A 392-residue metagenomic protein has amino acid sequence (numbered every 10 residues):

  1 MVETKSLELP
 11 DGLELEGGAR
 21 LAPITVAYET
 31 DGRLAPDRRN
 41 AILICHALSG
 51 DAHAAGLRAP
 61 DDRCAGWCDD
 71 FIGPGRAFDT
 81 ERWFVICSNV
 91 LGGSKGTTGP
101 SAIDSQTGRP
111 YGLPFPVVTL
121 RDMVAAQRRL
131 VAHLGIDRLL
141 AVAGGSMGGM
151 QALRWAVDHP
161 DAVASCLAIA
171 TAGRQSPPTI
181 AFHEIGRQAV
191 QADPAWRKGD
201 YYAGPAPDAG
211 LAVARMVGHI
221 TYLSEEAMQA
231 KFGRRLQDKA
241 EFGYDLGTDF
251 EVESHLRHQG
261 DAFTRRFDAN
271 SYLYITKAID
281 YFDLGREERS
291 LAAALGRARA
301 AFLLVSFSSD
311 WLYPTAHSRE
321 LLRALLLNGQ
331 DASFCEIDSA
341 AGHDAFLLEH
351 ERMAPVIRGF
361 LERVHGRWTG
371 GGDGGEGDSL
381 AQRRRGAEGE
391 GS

Functional and structural regions predicted by a protein language model:
M1-I44, R58: Catalytic-loop region of hydrolases
E29, R33, R38-D104: N-terminal cap/lid subdomain of alpha/beta-hydrolase-fold enzymes
G108-P110, P114, R121-L140: Conserved acidic catalytic loop of the alpha/beta-hydrolase fold
R138-P178: Conserved hydrolase catalytic core segment
A162, A168-A262: Alpha/beta-hydrolase-fold enzymes
A298, L304-S306: Short beta-strand/loop motif that positions the catalytic acidic residue of the alpha/beta-hydrolase fold
W311-H317: Conserved alpha/beta-hydrolase "acid-adjacent" motif
L326-W368: Catalytic active-site module of serine/aspartate enzymes centered on a nucleophile-bearing elbow/loop
